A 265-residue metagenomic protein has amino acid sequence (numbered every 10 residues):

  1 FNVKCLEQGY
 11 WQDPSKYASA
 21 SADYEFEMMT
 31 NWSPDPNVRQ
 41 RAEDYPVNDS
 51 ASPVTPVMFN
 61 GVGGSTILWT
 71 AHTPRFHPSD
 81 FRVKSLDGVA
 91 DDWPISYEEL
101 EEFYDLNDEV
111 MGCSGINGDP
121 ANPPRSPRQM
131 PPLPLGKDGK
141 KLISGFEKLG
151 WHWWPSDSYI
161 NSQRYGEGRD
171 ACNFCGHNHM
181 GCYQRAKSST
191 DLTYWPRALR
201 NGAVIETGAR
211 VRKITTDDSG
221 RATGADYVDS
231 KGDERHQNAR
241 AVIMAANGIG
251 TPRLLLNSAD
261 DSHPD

Functional and structural regions predicted by a protein language model:
F1-K84, V89, P94-E98, E102-D105 (+2 more regions): N-terminal glycine-rich phosphate/pyrophosphate-binding loop and immediately adjacent elements
F1-Y17, R200, A209, I214-D217 (+1 more regions): Glycine-rich loop(s) and the adjacent beta-strand/alpha-helix scaffold that form part
K4, W154-S156, V204-E206: General small-molecule cofactor/ligand-binding pocket signal
Q8, E98-E109, K140-K148, L192-R200 (+3 more regions): A broad, structural surface signal
Q12, P56-G168: Rossmann-like flavin
R41-E43, V54, M58-F59, S65 (+8 more regions): C-terminal lid/capping helical subdomain adjacent to the catalytic/cofactor pocket in oxidative enzymes
A90-W93, P131-L133, G181-S188, M244-A245: Hydrophobic alpha-helical scaffolding
K140-E147, E167-R240: Helical element adjacent to the flavin cofactor pocket in flavoenzyme catalytic cores
